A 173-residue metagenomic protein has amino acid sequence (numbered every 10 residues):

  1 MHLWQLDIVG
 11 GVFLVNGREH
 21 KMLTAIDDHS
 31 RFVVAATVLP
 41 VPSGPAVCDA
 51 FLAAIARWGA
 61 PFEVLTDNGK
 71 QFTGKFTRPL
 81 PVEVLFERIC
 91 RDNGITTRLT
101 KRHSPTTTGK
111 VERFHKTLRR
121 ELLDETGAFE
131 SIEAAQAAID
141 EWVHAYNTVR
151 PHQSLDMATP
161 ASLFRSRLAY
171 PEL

Functional and structural regions predicted by a protein language model:
M1-I26, S30-F32, P40, G44-F51 (+3 more regions): Mobile-element integrase/transposase regions, centering on the N-terminal DNA-binding/Zn-coordinating module
M1-L6, G11, K70, P81-V84 (+1 more regions): Basic, flexible linker segments flanking DNA-binding modules in nucleic acid-interacting mobile-element proteins
D7, A25, R31, F51 (+8 more regions): Mobile genetic element proteins and their domesticated derivatives, centered on retroelements and DNA transposons
P40, D67-N68: Residues that line or immediately flank small-molecule/substrate-binding pockets and catalytic motifs
T66-D67, F76-C90, I95-R120, A137-D140 (+1 more regions): RNase H-like two-metal-ion nuclease catalytic core shared by retroviral integrases and related mobile-element nucleases
F72-G74: A short acidic, helix-capping loop that chelates divalent metal ions and anchors anionic groups
N93, K116-L173: C-terminal domain-tail junction helix/linker
